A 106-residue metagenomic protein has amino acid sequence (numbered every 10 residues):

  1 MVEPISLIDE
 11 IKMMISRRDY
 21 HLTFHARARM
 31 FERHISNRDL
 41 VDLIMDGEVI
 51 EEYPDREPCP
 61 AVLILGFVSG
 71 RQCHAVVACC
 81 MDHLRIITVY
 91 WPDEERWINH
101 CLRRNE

Functional and structural regions predicted by a protein language model:
M1-E106: Ribonuclease/tRNase effector modules and their secretory precursors
